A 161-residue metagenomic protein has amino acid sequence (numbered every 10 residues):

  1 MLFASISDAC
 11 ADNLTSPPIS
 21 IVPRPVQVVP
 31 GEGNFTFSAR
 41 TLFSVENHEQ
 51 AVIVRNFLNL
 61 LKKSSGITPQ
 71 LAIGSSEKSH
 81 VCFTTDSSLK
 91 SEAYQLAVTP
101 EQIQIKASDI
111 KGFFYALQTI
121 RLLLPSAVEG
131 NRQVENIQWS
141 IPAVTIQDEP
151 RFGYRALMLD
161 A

Functional and structural regions predicted by a protein language model:
M1-S5: Bacterial N-terminal signal peptides
C10-F152: Contiguous, structured surface segment used for ligand recognition
A107, R155-A161: The substrate-binding groove and active-site-proximal loops of carbohydrate-active enzymes, especially glycoside
